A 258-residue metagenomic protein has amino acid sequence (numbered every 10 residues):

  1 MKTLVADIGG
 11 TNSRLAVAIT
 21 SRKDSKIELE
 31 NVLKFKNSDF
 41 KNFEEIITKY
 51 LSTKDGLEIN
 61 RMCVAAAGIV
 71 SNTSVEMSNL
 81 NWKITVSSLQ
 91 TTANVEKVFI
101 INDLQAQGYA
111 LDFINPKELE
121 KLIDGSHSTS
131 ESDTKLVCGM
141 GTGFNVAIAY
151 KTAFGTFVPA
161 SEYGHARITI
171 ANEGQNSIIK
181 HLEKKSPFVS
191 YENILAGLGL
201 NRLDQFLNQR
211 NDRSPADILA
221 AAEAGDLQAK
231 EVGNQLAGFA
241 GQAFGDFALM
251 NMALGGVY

Functional and structural regions predicted by a protein language model:
M1, V95-E96, E131-K135, A253-L254: Short coil/turn connectors at secondary-structure junctions
M1-E58, E173-Y258: ATP-binding/phosphotransfer module of carbohydrate and carboxylate kinases, centering on a glycine-rich
V5, L122-T129, T134-V137: A generic local secondary-structure boundary/capping motif
S13, I69-S71, G143-A147, R202: Short, acidic Gly/Pro/Ser/Thr-rich loop/turn segments
T20-S25, S78-K83, I114-L122, K151-P159: A glycine- and small-aliphatic-rich helix-loop capping segment at beta-alpha/alpha-beta transitions that lines
D55-E118, V137, Y258: Short beta-strand-loop/turn "lid" adjacent to the catalytic site in phosphate-handling enzymes
V98-T129, S214-A237, Q242: ATP-dependent carbohydrate kinase catalytic cores
S130-S190: Glycine-rich phosphate-binding loop of actin/hexokinase-like ATP-binding domains
